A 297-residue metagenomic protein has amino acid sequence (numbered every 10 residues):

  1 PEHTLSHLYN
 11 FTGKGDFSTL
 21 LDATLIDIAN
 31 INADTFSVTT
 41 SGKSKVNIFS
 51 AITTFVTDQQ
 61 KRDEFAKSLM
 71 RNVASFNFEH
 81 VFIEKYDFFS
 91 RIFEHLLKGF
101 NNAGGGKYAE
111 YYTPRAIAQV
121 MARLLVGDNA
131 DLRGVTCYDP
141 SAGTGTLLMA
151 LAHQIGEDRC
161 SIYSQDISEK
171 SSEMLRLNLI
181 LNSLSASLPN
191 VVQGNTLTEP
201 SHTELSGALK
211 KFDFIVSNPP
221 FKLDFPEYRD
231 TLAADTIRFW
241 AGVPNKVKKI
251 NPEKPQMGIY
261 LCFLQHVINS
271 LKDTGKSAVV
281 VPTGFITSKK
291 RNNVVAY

Functional and structural regions predicted by a protein language model:
P1-V120, L124-L125, S187, V192-T196: Non-catalytic, mostly N-terminal accessory regions of nucleic-acid modification and defense proteins
V46-I52, A74-F82, D213-F221, I250-G258: Short, mixed-charge, low-aromatic patches
H95, G127, S270-D273: Membrane-interface junctions
A103-G104, S161, N245-I250: A short, mixed-charge helix-start or loop-turn motif at secondary-structure junctions
K107-S217, K222-A234, V281-G284, S288-V295: Conserved S-adenosyl-L-methionine
F221-C262, T283-G284: Mobile active-site "lid"/loop adjacent to the S-adenosyl-L-methionine
K249-Y297: Conserved Class I SAM-dependent methyltransferase catalytic core
